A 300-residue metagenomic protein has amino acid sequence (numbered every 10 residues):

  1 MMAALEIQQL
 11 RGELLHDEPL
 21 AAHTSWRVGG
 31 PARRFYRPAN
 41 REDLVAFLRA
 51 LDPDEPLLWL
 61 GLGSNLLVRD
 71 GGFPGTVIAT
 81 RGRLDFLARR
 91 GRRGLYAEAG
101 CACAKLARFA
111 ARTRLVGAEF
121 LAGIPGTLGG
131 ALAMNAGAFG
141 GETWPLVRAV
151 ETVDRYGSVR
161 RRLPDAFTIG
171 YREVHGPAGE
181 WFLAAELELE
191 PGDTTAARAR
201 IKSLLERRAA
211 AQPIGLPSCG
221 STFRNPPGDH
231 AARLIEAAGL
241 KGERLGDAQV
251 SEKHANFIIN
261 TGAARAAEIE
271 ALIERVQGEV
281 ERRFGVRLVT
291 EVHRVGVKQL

Functional and structural regions predicted by a protein language model:
M1-L128, A138: Anion-binding (especially nucleotide phosphate/pyrophosphate-binding) glycine-rich loop and adjoining beta-alpha core
L15-H16, A22, V28, L66 (+1 more regions): Phosphate/pyrophosphate- and phosphate-bearing ligand-binding catalytic cores of soluble enzymes
F35, Y96, A149-E151, A184-E186: Beta-strand secondary-structure signal
A88, E119, E151, V292-H293: Residues embedded in well-ordered beta-strands within globular domains across many folds
A88-R92, A131-L132, E180-A184: Acidic/polar active-site rim loop that often engages polyanionic ligands
L115-F120, P125-P164: Glycine/threonine-rich beta-strand-loop-alpha-helix active-site module that forms ligand/phosphate-binding
